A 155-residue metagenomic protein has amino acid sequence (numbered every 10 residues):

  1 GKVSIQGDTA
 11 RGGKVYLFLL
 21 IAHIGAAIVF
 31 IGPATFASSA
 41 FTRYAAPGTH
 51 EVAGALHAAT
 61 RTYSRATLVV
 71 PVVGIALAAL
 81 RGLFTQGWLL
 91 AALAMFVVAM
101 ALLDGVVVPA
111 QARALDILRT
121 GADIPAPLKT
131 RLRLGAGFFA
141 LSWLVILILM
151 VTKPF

Functional and structural regions predicted by a protein language model:
V3-F155: Polytopic transmembrane helical bundles with strong interfacial aromatic enrichment
